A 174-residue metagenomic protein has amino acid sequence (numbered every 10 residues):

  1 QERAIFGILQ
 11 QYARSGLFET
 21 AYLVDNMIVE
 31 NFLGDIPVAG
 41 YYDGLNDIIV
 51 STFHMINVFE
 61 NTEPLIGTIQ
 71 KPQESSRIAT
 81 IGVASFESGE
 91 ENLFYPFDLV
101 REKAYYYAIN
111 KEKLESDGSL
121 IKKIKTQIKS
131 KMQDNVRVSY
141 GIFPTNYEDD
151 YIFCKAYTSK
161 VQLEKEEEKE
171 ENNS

Functional and structural regions predicted by a protein language model:
Q1-S174: Tubulin/FtsZ superfamily GTPase core signature
